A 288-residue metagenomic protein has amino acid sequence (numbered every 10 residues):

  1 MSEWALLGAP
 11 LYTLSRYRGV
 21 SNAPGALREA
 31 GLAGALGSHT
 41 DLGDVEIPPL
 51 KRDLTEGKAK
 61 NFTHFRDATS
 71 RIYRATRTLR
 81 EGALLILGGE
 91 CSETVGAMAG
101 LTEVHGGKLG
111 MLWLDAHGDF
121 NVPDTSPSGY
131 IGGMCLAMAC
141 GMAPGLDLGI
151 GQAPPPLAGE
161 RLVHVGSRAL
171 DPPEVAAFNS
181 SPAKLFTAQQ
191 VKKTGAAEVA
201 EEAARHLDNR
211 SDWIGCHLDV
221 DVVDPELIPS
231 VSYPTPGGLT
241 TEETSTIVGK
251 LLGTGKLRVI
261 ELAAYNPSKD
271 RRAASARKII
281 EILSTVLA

Functional and structural regions predicted by a protein language model:
S2-A288: Conserved alpha-helical scaffold segments that buttress catalytic/binding sites
